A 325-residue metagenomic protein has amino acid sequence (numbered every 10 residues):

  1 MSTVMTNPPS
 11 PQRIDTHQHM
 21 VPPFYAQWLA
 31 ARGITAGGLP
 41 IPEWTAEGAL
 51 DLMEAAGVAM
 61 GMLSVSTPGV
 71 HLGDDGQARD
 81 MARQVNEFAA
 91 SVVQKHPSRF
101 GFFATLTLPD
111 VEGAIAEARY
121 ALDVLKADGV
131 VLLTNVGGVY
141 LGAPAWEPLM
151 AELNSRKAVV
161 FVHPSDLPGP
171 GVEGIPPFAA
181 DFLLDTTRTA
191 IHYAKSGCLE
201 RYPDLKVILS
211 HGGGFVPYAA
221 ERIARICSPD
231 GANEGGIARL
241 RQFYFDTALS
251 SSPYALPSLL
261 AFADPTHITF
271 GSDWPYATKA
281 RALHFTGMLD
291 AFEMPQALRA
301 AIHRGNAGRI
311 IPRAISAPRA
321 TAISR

Functional and structural regions predicted by a protein language model:
S2-T16, V21-M60, E87-K95, A116-Y120 (+5 more regions): Mid-to-C-terminal alpha-helical segments outside catalytic/metal-binding sites
S10, H19-W44, D74, R79 (+2 more regions): Active-site gating loops and adjacent loop-to-helix segments of metal-dependent hydrolytic enzymes
I14-Q18, G61-L63, G101-T105, V130-L132 (+4 more regions): Hydrophobic faces of well-ordered beta-strands that scaffold small-molecule active sites in alpha/beta enzyme cores
Q18-M20, L108, P164-P168, W274-A277: Short glycine-enriched loops at secondary-structure junctions
L39-W44, V70-H71, L108-A114, G137-P144 (+3 more regions): Acidic-and-aromatic substrate-binding clefts and catalytic sites of carbohydrate-active enzymes
V65-H192, S196: Active-site gating/metal-coordination segments in enzymes
L183-D185, P229-K279: Active-site-adjacent C-terminal substructures of enzyme catalytic domains
G197, R201-A238: Aromatic-lined glycan-binding groove of carbohydrate-active enzymes
